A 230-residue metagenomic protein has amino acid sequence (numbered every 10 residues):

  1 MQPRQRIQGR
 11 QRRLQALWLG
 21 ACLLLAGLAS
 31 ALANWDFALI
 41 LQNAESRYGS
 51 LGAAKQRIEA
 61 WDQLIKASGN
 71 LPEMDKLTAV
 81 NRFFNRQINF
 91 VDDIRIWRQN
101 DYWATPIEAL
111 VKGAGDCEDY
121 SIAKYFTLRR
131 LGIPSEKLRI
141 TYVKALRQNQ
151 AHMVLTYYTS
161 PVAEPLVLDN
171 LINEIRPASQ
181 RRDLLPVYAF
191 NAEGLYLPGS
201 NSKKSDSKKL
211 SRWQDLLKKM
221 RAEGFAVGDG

Functional and structural regions predicted by a protein language model:
R4-W18: Bacterial N-terminal signal peptides that target proteins for export
W18-G27: Bacterial N-terminal signal peptides
S30-G230: A structural boundary/capping signal
